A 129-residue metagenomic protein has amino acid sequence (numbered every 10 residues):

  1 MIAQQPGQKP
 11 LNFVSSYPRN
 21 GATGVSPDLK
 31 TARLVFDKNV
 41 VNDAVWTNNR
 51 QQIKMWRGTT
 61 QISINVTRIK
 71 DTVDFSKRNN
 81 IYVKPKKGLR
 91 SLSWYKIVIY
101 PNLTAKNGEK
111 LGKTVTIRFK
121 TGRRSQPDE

Functional and structural regions predicted by a protein language model:
I2-E129: Acidic, low-complexity Ser/Thr/Gly/Pro-rich repeat segments typical of extracellular/periplasmic and surface-exposed
